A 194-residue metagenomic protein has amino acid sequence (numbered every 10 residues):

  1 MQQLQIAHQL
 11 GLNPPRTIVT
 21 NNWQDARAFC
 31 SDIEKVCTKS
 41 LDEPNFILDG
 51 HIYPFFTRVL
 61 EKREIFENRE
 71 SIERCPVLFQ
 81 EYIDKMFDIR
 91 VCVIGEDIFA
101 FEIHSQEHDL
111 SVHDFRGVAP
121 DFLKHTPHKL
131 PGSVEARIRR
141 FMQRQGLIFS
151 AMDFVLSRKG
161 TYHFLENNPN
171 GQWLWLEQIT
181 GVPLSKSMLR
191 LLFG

Functional and structural regions predicted by a protein language model:
M1-P14, D25-A28: Conserved N-proximal alpha/beta basic substrate-recognition cap immediately N-terminal to, or forming the N-lobe
L10-N13, R144-F149: Short secondary-structure junctions
R16, V77-L78, F149-M152: A short linear hydrophobic-aromatic micro-motif
R16-N21, L60: Short acidic-hydrophobic, aromatic-tinged amphipathic segments that line or gate anion-handling sites
S31-H128: Phosphate-binding site of ATP-dependent enzymes
C37, A151, F164: Generic enzyme active-site microenvironment
H125-A136, R140-L147, L156-G194: C-terminal active-site "lid" helix and adjoining low-complexity regulatory extension at the edge of ATP-using catalytic
